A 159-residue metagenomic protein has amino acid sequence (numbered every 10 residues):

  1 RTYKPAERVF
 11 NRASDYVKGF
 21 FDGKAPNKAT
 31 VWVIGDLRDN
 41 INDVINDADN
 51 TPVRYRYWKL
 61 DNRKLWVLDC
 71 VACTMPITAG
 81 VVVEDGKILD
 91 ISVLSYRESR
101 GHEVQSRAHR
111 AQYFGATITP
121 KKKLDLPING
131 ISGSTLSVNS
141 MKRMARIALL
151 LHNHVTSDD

Functional and structural regions predicted by a protein language model:
T2-I128, S134-N139, R143-D159: Flexible, solvent-exposed loop/hinge segments and secondary-structure transition points
